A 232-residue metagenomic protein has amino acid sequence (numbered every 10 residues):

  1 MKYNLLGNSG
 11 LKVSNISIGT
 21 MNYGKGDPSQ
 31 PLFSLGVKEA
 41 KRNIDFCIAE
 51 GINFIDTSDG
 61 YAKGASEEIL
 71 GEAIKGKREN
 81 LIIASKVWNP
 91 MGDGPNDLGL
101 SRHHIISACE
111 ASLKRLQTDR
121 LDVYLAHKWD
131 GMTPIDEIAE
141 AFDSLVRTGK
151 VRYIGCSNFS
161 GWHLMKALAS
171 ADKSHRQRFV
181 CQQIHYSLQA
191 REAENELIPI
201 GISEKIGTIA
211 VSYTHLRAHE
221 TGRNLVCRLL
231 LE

Functional and structural regions predicted by a protein language model:
M1-L81, R147: N-terminal binding-site loop/beta-alpha segment at the start of enzyme catalytic domains that lines or forms
L6, I18, I55, L70 (+8 more regions): Conserved, mostly hydrophobic/aromatic
T20, T57-D59, S85-V87, L125-K128 (+3 more regions): A cross-domain feature marking catalytic cores of carbohydrate-active enzymes and several ubiquitous metabolic/repair
G26-D27, G92-E192, E196: Glycine/proline-rich, positively charged, aromatic-decorated active-site loop/lid region on the catalytic face
L70, F142, L164-A167, G201 (+1 more regions): Hydrophobic packing residues within well-ordered alpha-helices of enzyme cores
T214-G222: Conserved small/polar residues in nucleotide/adenosyl-binding loops
V226-E232: Hydrophobic alpha-helical segments, chiefly the membrane-spanning helices and signal/signal-anchor peptides
